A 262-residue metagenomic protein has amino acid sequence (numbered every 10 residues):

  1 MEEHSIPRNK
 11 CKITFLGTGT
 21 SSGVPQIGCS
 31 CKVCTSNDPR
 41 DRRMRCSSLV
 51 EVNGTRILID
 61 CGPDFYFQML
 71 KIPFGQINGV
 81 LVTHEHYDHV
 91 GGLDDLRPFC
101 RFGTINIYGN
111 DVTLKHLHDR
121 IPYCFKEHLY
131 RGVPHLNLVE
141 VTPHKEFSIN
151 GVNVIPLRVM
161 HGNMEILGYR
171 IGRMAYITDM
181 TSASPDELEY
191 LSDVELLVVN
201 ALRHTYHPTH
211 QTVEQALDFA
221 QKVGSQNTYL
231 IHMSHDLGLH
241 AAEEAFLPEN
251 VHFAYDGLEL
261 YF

Functional and structural regions predicted by a protein language model:
M1-I177, D186, E243-F262: Binuclear metal-dependent hydrolase catalytic cores
S182-F262: Cap/insert and terminal regions of metallo-dependent hydrolase folds
